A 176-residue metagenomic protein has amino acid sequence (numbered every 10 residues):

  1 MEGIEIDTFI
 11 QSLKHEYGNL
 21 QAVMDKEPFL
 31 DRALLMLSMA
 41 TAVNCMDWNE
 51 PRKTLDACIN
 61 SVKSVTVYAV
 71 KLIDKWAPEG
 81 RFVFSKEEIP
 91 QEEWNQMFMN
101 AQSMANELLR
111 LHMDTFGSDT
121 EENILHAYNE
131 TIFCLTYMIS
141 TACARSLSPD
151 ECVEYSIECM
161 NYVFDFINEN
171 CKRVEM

Functional and structural regions predicted by a protein language model:
M1-M176: Solvent-exposed interaction surfaces and binding hotspots enriched for charged
